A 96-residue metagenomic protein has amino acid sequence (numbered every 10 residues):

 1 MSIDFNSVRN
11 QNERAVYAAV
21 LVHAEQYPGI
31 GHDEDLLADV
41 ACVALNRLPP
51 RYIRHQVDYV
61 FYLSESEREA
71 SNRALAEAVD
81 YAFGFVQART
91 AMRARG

Functional and structural regions predicted by a protein language model:
M1-G96: Intrinsically disordered, low-complexity, basic-enriched segments
